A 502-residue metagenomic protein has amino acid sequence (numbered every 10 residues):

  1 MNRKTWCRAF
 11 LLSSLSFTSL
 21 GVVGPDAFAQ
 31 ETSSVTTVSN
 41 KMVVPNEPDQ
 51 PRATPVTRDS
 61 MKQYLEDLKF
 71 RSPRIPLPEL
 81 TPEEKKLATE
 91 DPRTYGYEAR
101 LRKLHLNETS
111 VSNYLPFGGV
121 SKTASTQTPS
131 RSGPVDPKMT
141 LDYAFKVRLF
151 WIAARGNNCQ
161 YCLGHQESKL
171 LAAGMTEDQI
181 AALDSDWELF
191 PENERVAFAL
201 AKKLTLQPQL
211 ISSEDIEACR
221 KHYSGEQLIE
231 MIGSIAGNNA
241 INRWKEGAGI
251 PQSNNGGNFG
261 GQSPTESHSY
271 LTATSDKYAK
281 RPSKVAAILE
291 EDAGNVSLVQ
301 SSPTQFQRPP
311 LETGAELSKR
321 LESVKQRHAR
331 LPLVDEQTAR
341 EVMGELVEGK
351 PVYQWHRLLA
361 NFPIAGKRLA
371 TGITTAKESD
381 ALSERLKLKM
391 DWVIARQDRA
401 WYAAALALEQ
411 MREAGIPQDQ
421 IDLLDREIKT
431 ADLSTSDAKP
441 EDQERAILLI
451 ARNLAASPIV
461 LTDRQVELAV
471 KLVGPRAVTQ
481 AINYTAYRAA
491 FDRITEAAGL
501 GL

Functional and structural regions predicted by a protein language model:
M1-C7: N-terminal secretory signal peptides that target proteins for export/translocation
N2, A29-F145, G257-L386: Secretory/endomembrane lumenal or extracellular ectodomains immediately following the signal peptide
A9-G21: Bacterial N-terminal signal peptides
G21, A27-A29: Boundary at the C-terminal end of the N-terminal hydrophobic targeting segment
A144, Q179-N193, R426-D442: Acidic/His metal-coordination segments adjacent to aromatic residues that form catalytic metal sites in metalloenzymes
L149-K169, A173, I235-N238, N242 (+6 more regions): Short, thiol/selenol-centered motifs that function as redox-active sites or metal-ligating centers
N193-G233, S434-I482: Acidic/histidine-rich alpha-helical segments that form the ligand environment of transition-metal centers
G225-A273, Q465-L468, V473-G501: Preference for long, well-ordered alpha-helical segments
